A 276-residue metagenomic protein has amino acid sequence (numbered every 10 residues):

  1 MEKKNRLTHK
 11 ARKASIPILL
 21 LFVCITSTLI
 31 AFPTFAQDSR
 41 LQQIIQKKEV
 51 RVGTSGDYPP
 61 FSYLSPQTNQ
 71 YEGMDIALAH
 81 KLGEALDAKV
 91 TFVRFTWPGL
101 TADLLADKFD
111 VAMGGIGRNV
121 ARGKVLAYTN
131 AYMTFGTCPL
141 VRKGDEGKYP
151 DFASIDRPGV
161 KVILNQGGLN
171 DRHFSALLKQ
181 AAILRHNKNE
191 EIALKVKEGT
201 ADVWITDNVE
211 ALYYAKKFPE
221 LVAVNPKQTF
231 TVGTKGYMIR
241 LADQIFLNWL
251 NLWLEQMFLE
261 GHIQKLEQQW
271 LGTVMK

Functional and structural regions predicted by a protein language model:
A36-G115, K124: Extracytoplasmic small-molecule ligand-binding "clamshell" domains of the periplasmic binding protein/Venus flytrap
D38-S39, L169-L184, V222-P226, L254-K276: Ligand-binding clefts/hinges and TM-proximal coupling segments of bilobed small-molecule sensing domains
L41, T129, K143-K161: Flexible hinge/capping segments at coil-to-helix
L41, Y71-D75, R122-T134, A223-K227 (+1 more regions): A structural signal for short loop-to-beta-strand junctions that line the ligand-binding cleft of periplasmic/secreted
K48-T54, E72, F152-G167, A182-I183: Short loop->beta-strand "edge-of-pocket" segments that line small-molecule binding or catalytic clefts across diverse
G56, T134-V141, L212-E255, T273-K276: Periplasmic-binding protein-like
K89-T96, L164-N165, A181-I192: Short beta-strand-to-loop elements that line the ligand-binding cleft of bilobed periplasmic-binding protein-like
G99-A102, I116-K124, H173-A176, K195-T231: A ligand-binding cleft/hinge motif common to bilobed small-molecule-binding domains
